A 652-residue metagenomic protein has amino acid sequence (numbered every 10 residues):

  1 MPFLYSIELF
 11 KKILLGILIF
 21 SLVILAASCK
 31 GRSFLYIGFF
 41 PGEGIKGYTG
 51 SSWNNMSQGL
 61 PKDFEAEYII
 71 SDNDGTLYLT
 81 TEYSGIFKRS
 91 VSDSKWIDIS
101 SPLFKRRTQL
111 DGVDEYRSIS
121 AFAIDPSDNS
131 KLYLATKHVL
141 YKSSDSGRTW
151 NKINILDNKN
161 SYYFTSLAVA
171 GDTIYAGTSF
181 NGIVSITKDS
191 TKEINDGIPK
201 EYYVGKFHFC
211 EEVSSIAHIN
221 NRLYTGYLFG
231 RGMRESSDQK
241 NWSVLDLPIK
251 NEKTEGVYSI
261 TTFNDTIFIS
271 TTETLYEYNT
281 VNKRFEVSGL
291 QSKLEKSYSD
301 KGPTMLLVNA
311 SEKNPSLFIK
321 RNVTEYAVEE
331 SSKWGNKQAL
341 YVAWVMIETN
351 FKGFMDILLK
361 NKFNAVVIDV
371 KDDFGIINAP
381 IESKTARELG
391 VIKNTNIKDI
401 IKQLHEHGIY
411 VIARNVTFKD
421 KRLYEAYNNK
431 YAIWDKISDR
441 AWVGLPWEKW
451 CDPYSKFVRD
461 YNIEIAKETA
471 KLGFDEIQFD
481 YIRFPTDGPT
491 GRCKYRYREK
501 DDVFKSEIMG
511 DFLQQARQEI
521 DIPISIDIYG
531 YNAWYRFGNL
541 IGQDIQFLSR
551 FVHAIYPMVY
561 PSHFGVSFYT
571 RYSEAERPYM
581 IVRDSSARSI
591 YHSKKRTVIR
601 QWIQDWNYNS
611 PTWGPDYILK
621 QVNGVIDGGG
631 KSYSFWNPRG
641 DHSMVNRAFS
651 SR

Functional and structural regions predicted by a protein language model:
K30, G42, S57-D72, P102-S127 (+4 more regions): Short coil-to-beta transitions that initiate beta-strands within beta-rich domains
F34-G38, T76-Y78, F87, K131-Y133 (+7 more regions): Conserved beta-propeller blade signature
K46-G50, K88-S90, P126, S143-S144 (+4 more regions): Conserved Ser/Thr-centered positions that define the repeating blades of beta-propeller domains
S332-M346, F418-K471: Active-site-adjacent "subsite" loops/lids of carbohydrate-active enzymes
K352-G375, K471-E476, A554, G628-S632: Catalytic domains of carbohydrate-active enzymes, especially glycoside hydrolases
A365-V370, N396-V443, Q478-F479: Glycine-rich, aromatic-flanked loop segments that form ligand/cofactor-binding clefts across common enzyme folds
I412-D420, Q478-Y481, F504-I541, R596-N607: Aromatic-lined carbohydrate-recognition surfaces of secreted/lumenal glycan-active proteins
V552-V566, A575-V582, R588-R652: Substrate-binding cleft of secreted/luminal carbohydrate-active enzymes
